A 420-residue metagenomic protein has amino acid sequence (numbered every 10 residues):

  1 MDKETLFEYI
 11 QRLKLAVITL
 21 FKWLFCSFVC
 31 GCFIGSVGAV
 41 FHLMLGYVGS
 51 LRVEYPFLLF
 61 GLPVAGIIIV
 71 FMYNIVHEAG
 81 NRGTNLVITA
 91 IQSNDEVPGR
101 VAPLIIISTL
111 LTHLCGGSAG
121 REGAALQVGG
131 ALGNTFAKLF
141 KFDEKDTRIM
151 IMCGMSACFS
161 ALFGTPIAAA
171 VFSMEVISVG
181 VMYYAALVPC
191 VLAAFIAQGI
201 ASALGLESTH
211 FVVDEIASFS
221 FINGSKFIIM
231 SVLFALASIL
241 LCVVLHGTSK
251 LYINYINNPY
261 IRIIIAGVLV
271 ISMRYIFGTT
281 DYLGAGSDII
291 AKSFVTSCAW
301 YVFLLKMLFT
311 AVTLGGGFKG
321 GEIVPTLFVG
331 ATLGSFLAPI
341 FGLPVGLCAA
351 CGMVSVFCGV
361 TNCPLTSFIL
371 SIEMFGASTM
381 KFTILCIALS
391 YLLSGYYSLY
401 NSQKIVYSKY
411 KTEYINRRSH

Functional and structural regions predicted by a protein language model:
M1-H420: Alpha-helical transmembrane segments and immediately membrane-proximal extracytoplasmic
